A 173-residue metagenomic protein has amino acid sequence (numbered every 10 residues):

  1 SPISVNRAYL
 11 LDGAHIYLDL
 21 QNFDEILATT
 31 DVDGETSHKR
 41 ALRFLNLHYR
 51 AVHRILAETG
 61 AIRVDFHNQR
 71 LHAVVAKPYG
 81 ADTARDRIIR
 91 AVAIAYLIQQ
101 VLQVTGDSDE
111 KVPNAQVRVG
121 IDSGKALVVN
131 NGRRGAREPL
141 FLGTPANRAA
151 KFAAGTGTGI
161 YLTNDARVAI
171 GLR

Functional and structural regions predicted by a protein language model:
S1-V5, L172-R173: Basic, amphipathic N-terminal segments that precede the first structured/catalytic domain
I3-R90: Catalytic NTP-binding/metal-coordinating core of nucleotidyl cyclase/transferase enzymes
L42-R43, R50-R54, Y96, Q100-D107 (+1 more regions): Acidic, metal/cofactor-coordinating or nucleic-acid-engaging core segments within structured domains
L45, I88, V92-A95, G143-A149: Amphipathic alpha-helical transducer elements in NTP-driven molecular machines
E58-R87, T105-T144: Catalytic core of nucleotidyl cyclases, primarily class III adenylyl/guanylyl cyclases
A91, I98, V119-I121: Structural scaffold positions in well-ordered secondary structure
I98-V101, T105, R148, F152-G155 (+1 more regions): Conserved, well-folded catalytic cores of nucleic-acid-processing and energy-transducing macromolecular machines
G157-R173: Cytosolic regulatory/linker segments at or just downstream of nucleotide-handling modules in signal-transduction
